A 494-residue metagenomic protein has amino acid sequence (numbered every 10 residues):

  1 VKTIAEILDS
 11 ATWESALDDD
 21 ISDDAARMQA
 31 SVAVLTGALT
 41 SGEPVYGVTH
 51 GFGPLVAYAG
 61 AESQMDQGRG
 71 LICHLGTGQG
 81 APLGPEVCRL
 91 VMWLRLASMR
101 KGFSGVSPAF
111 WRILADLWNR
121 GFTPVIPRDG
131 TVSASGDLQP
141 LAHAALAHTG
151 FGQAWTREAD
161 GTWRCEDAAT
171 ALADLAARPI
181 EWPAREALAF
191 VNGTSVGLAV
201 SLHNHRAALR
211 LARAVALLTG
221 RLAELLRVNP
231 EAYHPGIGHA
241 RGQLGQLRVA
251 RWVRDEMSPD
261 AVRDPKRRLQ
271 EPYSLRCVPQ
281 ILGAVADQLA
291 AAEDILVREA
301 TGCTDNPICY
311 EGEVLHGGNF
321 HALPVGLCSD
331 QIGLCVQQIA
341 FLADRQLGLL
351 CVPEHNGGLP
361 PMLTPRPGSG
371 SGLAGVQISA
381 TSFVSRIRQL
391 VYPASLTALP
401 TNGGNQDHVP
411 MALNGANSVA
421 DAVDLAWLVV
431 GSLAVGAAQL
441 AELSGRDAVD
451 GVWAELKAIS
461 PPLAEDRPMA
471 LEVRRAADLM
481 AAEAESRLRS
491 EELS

Functional and structural regions predicted by a protein language model:
V1-A16, D20-R27, S31-L39, E43 (+2 more regions): C-terminal auxiliary extensions adjacent to catalytic cores
V1-G42, M65-P127, A223, G238: Glycine-rich, flexible loop motifs
Y46-Q67, H74-M99, P127-T149, I180-G197 (+2 more regions): FAD-binding core of FAD-dependent oxidoreductases, characterized by glycine-rich FAD pyrophosphate-binding loops
E62-G76, L349-P361: Catalytic or ion-translocation cores adjacent to nucleophile or general acid/base/metal-coordination motifs in diverse
W93, R100-T123, G130-L141, L146 (+1 more regions): Well-ordered mid-protein domain cores that form the structural environment of catalytic cofactors
